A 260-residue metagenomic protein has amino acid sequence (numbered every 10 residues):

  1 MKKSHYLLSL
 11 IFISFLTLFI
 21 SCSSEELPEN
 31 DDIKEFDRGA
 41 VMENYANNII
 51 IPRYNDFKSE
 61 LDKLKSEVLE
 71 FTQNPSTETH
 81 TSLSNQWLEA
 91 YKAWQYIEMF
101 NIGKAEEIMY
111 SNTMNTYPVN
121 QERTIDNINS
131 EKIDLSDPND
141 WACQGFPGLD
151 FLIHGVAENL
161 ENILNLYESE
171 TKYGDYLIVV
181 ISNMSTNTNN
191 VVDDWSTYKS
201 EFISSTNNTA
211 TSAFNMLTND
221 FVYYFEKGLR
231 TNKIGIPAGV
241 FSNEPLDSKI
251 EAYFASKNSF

Functional and structural regions predicted by a protein language model:
M1-I11: Bacterial N-terminal signal peptides that target proteins for export
L18-S21: C-terminal motif of bacterial Sec signal peptides marking the signal peptidase cleavage site
S23-E26: Bacterial signal peptide processing site
P28-F260: Mature extracytoplasmic or organellar-lumen-exposed domains after removal of signal/transit peptides
